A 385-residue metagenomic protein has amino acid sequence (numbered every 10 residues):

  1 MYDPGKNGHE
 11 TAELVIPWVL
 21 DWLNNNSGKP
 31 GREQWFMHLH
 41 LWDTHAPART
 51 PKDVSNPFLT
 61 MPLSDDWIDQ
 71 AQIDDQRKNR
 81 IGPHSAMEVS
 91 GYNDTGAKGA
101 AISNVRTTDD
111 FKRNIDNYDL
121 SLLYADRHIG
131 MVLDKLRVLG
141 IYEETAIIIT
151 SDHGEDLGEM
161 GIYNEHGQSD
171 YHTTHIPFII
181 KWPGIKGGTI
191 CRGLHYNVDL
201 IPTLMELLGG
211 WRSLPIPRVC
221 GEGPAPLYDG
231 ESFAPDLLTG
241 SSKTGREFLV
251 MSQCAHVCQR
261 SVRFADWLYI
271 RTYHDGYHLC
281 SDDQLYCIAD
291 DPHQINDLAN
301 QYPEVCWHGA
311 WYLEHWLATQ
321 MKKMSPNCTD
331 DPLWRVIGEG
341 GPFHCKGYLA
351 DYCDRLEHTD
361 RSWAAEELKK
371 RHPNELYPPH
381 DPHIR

Functional and structural regions predicted by a protein language model:
M1-R385: Catalytic domains that recognize anionic headgroups
